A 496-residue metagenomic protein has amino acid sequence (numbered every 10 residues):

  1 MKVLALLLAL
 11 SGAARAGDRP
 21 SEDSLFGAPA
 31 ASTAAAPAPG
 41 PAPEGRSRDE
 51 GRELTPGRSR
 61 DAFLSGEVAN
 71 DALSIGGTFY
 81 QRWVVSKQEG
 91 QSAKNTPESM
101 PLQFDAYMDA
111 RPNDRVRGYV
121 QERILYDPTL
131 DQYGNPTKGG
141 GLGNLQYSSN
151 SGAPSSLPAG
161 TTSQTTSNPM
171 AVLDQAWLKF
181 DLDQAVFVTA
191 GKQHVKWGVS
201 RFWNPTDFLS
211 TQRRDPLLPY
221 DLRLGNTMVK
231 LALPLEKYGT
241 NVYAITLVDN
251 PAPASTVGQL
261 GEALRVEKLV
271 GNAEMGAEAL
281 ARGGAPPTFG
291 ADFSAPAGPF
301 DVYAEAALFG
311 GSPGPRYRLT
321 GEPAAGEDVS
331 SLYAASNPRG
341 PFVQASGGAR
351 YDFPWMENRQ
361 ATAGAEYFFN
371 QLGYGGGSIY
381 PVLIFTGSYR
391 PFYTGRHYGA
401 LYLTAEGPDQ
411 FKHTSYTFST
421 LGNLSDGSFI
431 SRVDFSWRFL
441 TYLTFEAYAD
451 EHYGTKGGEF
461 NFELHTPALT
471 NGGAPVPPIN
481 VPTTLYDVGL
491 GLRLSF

Functional and structural regions predicted by a protein language model:
A14-T96, Y107, R111, R115-R117 (+3 more regions): N-terminal periplasmic/intermembrane-space "pro-region" immediately following the signal or transit peptide
L73, D114-G118, A185-V188, K237-V242 (+6 more regions): Repeated loop/turn-to-beta-strand initiation elements of outer-membrane beta-barrel proteins
Q81, F104-A110, Q175-F180, V229-L233 (+8 more regions): Residues on the lipid-exposed face of transmembrane beta-strands in outer-membrane beta-barrel proteins
Q81-K87, D114, I124-P128, K192-K196 (+12 more regions): Transmembrane beta-strands of outer-membrane beta-barrel pores
E98-L102, P169-D174, R223-T227, G258-E262 (+6 more regions): Residues that define the transmembrane beta-barrel architecture of outer-membrane proteins
P101, D105-N241, L247-D249, K268 (+1 more regions): Outer membrane beta-barrel
L231, L401, T466-F496: Outer-membrane beta-barrel "beta-signal"
P296-N423: Detector for outer-membrane/organellar transmembrane beta-barrel domains, recognizing the amphipathic beta-strand
